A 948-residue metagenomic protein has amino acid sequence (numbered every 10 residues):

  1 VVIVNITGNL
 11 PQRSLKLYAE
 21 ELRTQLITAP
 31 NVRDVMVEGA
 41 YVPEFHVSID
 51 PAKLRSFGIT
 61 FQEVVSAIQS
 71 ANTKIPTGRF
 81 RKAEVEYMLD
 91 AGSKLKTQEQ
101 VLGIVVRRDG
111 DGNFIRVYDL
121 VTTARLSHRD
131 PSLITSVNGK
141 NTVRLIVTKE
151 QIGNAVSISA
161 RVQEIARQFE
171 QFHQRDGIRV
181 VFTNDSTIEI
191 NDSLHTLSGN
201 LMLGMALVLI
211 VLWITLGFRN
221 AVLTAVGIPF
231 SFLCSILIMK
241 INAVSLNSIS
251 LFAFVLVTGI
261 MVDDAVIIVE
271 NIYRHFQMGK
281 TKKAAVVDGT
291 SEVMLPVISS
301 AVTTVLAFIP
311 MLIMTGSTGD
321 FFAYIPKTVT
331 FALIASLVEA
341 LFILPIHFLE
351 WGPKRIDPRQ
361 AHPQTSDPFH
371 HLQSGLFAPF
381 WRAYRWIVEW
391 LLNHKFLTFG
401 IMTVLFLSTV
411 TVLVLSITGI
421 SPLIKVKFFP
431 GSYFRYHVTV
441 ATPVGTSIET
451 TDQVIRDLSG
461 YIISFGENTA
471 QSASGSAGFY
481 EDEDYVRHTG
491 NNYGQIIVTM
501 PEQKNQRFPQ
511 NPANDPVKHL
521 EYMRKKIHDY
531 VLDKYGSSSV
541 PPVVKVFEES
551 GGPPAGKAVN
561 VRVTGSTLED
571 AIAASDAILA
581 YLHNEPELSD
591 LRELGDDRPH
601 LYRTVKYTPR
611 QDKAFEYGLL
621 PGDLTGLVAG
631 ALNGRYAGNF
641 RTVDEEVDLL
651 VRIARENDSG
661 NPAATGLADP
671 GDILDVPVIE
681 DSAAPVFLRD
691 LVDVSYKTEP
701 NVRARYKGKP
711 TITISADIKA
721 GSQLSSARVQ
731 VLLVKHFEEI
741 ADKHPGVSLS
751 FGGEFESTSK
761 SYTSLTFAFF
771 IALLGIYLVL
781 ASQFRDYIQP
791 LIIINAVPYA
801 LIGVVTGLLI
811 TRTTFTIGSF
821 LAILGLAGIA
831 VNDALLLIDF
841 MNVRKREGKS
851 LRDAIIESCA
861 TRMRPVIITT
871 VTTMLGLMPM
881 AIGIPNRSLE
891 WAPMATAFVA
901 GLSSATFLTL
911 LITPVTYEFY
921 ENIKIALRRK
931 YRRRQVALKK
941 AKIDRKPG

Functional and structural regions predicted by a protein language model:
V1-P43, Q62-P76, L95-P131, V137 (+12 more regions): Surface-exposed amphipathic alpha-helical segments in non-transmembrane regions that serve as interaction surfaces
L26, I325, E890, M894-A895: Structured binding elements
I152-G153, A166-A206, I238, L246 (+3 more regions): Membrane-helix entry/capping segments
T183, I190, L194, V269 (+5 more regions): Helix-loop junctions and hydrophobic alpha-helical segments within the transmembrane domains of large membrane
A206-I214, F218-Y273, G775-R862, I867-N886 (+3 more regions): Hydrophobic transmembrane alpha-helices and their membrane-interface caps in long multi-pass transport proteins
K240, L312-D320, F399, T403-T446 (+3 more regions): Transmembrane helices with small-residue packing motifs
T258-I272, M294-I313, D320-H370, I496 (+4 more regions): Transmembrane alpha-helices and their membrane-interface boundaries in multi-pass membrane transporters and channels
V293, P363, D367-K425, V561 (+1 more regions): Signature of alpha-helical transmembrane segments and their immediate interfacial
